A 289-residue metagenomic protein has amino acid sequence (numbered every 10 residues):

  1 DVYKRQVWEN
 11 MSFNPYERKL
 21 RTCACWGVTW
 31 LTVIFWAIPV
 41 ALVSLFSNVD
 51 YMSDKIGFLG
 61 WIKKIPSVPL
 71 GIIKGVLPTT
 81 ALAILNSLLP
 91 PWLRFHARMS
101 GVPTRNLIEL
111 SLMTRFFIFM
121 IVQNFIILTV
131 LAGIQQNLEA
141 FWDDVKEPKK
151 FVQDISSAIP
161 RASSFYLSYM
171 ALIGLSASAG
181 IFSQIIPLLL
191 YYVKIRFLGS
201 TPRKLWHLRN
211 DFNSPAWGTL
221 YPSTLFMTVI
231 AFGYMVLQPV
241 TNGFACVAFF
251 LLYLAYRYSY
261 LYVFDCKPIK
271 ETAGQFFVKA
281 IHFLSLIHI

Functional and structural regions predicted by a protein language model:
D1-I287: Transmembrane transport/permeation module of multi-pass membrane proteins
